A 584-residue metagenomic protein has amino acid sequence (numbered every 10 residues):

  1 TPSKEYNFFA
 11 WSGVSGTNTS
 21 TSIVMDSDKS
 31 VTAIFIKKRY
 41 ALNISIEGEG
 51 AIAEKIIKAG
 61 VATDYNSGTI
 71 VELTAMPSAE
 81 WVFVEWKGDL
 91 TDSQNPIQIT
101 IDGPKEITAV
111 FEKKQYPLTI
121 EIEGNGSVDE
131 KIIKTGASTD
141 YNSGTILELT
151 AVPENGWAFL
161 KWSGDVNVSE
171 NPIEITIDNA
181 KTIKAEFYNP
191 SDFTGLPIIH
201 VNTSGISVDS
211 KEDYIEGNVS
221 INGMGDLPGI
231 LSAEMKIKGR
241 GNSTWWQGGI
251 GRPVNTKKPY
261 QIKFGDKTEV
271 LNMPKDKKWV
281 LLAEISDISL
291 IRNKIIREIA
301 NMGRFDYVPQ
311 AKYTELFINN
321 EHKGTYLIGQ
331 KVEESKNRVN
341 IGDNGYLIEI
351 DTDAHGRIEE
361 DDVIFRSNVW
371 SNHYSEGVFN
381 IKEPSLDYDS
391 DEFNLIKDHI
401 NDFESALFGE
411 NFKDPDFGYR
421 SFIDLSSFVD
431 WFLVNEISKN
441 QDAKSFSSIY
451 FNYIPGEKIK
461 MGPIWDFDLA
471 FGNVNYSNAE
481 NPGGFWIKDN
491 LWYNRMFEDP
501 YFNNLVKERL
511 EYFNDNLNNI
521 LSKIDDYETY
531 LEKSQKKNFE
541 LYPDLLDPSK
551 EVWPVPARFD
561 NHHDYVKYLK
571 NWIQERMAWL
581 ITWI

Functional and structural regions predicted by a protein language model:
T1-T21, T69-N95, T145-N171: Surface-exposed interfaces of beta-sheet-rich extracellular modules
V14-G16, N43-V61, D92, T119-A137 (+1 more regions): Short, solvent-exposed loop/edge segments of extracellular or virion-exposed proteins
S20-N43, I97-L118, I173-S191: Conserved "repeat-terminator" motif of extracellular CCP/Sushi domains
K38-A41, Y65-V71, K114-P117, Y141-I146: Short coil/turn motif common to extracellular beta-sandwich-like domains
R39-G48, Q115-G124, F193-V201, I520: Disulfide-bonded cysteine-rich modules in secreted/extracellular proteins, activating on the conserved Cys frameworks
S191-I295: Conserved NTP-binding catalytic cores of kinases and kinase-like/nucleotidyltransferase enzymes across multiple kinase
L196-P197, S207-D209, G249-I250, V378-S445 (+2 more regions): Middle-to-C-terminal accessory/interaction subdomains
K263, K267-E269, A283-E284, F305-P309 (+1 more regions): Internal "kinase-insert"/substrate-recognition segments embedded within catalytic cores of ATP-dependent enzymes
